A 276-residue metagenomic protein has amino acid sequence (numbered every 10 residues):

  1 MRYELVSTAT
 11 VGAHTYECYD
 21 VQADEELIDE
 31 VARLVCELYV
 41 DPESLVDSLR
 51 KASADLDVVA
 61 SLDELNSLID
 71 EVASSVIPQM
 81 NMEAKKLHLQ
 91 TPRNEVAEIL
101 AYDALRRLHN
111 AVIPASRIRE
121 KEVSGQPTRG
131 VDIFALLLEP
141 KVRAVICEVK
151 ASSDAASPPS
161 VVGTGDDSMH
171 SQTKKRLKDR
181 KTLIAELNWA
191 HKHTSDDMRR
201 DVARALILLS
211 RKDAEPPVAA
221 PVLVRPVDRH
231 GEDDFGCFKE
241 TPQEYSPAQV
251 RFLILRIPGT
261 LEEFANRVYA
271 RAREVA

Functional and structural regions predicted by a protein language model:
M1-V72, Q79, L261-A276: Nuclease-adjacent, charged terminal/linker segments that flank catalytic cores
M80-Y102, R119-S124: A short, highly charged nucleic-acid-interacting micro-segment common to nuclease and nuclease-linked defense proteins
L108-Q126: A short acidic/basic microdomain associated with nuclease active sites
R129-L136: Short acidic loop-to-beta-strand element that houses the catalytic metal-binding Asp/Glu of nuclease active sites
L136-I146: Active-site beta-strand-loop-beta-strand hairpin of nuclease catalytic cores that positions key catalytic residues
A144-T164: Active-site ExK catalytic segment of metal-dependent nucleases
P159-R229: Acidic, metal/cofactor-coordinating or nucleic-acid-engaging core segments within structured domains
I207-S210, A214-A276: Non-catalytic C-terminal interaction segments of nucleic acid-processing enzymes
